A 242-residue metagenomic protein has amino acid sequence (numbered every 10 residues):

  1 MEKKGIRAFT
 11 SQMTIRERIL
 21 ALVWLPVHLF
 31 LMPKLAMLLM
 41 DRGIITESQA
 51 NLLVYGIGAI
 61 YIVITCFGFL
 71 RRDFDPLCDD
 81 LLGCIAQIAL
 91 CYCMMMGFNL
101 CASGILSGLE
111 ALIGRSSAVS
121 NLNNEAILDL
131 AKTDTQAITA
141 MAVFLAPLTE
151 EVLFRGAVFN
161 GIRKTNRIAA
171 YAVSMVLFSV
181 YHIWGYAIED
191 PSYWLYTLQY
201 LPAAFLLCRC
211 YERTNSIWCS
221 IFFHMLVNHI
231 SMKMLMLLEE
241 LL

Functional and structural regions predicted by a protein language model:
E2-V27, E47-S48, L70-G104, K164-A169: Interfacial transmembrane-helix boundary/kink motif in multi-pass membrane proteins
R18, L22-F30, K34, Y55-A59 (+8 more regions): Alpha-helical transmembrane spans of integral membrane proteins, capturing the lipid-embedded, hydrophobic core of TM
I19-R71, V119-D129: Alpha-helical transmembrane segments in multi-pass membrane proteins
L29-V54, G108-I113, A187-P191, K233-L242: Juxtamembrane/transmembrane-helix boundary motifs at the membrane-water interface
F30-L39, G68, G97-G108, S179-V180 (+2 more regions): Hydrophobic membrane-targeting alpha-helices
I44-E47, D73-A146, L241-L242: Juxtamembrane helix-loop-helix connectors linking adjacent transmembrane helices in multi-pass membrane enzymes
T65-I85, A157-V158, L207, C219: Cytoplasmic juxtamembrane interface segments
L100, K132-L242: Transmembrane helix-loop-helix hairpins at the membrane interface of multi-pass integral membrane proteins
